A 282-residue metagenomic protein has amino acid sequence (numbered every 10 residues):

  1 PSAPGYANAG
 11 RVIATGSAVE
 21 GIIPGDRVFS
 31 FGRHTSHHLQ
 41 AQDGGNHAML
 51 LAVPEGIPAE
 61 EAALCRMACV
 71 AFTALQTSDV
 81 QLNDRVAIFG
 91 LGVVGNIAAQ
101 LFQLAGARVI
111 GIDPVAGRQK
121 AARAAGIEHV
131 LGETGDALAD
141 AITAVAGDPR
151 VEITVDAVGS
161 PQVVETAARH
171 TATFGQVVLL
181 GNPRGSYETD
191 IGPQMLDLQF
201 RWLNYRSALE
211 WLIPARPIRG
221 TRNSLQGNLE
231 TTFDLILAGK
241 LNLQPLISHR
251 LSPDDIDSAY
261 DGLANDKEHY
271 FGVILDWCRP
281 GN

Functional and structural regions predicted by a protein language model:
P1-N8: N-terminal glycine-rich beta->alpha transition that marks the start or flank of a dinucleotide-binding site
N8-G32: A glycine-/small-residue-rich N-terminal strand-loop-strand element that serves as the cofactor-binding glycine loop
G32-G45: A structural motif shared across PLP-dependent enzymes of the aminotransferase-like
P58-G135, D140: Mid-domain Rossmann-like dinucleotide-binding core that forms the NAD(H)/NADP(H) cofactor-binding site
H129-R206: Glycine-rich cofactor phosphate-binding loops and adjacent beta1-alpha1 units of small-molecule cofactor enzyme domains
D140-T143, G192-I247: C-terminal substrate-binding/catalytic core of Rossmann-like NAD(P)-dependent dehydrogenases/reductases
D148, V178, G185-E188, F233 (+2 more regions): C-terminal capping/lid region of NAD(P)-dependent oxidoreductase domains
